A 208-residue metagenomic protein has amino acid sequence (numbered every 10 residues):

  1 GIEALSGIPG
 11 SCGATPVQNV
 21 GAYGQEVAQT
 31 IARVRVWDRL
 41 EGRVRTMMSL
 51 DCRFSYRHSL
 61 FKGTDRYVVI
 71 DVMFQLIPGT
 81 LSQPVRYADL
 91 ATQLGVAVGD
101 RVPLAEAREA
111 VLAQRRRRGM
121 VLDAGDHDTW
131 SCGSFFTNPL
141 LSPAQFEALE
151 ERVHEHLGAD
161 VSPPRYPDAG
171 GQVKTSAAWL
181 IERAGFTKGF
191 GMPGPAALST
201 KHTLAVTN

Functional and structural regions predicted by a protein language model:
G1-E41, R45: Anion-binding (especially nucleotide phosphate/pyrophosphate-binding) glycine-rich loop and adjoining beta-alpha core
V44-T207: Phosphate/pyrophosphate- and phosphate-bearing ligand-binding catalytic cores of soluble enzymes
